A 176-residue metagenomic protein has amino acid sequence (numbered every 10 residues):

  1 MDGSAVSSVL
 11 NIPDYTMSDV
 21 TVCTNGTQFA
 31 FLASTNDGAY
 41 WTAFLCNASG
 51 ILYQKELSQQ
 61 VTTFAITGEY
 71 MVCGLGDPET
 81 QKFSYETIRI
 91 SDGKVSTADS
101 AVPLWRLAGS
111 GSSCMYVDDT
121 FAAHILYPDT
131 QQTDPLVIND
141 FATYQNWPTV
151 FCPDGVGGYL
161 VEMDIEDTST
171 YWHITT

Functional and structural regions predicted by a protein language model:
D2-S4, C46-G50, R89-G93, Y127-Q131 (+1 more regions): Short loop/turn segments that connect beta-strands within beta-propeller blades
A5-I12, G50-E56, K94-D99, Q132-D140: A short beta-strand motif characteristic of beta-propeller blades
D14-C23, S58-G68, S100-S112, F141-G155: Repeated scaffold domains used in trafficking and secretory/extracellular systems, primarily beta-propellers
N25, A39, A48, T67 (+4 more regions): Short loop/turn segments that connect beta-strands within the blades of beta-propeller domains, predominantly WD40
T27-S34, E69-G76, G111-D118, P148-C152 (+1 more regions): Short beta-strand elements that form the blades of beta-propeller/WD-repeat-like and other beta-sheet-rich scaffold
D37-F44, E79-E86, T120-I125, E166-T175: Structural motif
E79-I88, G93, T97-A108, S113: Eukaryotic tandem repeat interaction scaffolds
P135-T176: Hydrophilic extracytoplasmic domains
